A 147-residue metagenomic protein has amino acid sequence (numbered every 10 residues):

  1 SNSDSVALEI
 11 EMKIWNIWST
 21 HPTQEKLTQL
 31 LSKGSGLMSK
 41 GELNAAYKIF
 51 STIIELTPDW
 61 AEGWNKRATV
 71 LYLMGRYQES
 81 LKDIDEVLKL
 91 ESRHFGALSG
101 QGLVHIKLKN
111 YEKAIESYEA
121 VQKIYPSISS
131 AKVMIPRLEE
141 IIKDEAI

Functional and structural regions predicted by a protein language model:
S1-E25: Long, contiguous interaction/recruitment modules in multidomain scaffold/adaptor proteins
S1-N2, W15-W18, I54, L88 (+2 more regions): A conserved position within tetratricopeptide repeats
S1-S3, I106-E140: TPR/TPR-like (Sel1-like) alpha-helical repeat modules
D4-A7, L43, Y77, Y111: TPR-repeat structural position
M12-W15, S51, D85, E119: Alpha-solenoid helical repeat scaffolds
T20, S39, L73-M74, K107-L108 (+1 more regions): Register position in tetratricopeptide repeats
Q24-G96: Alpha-helical adaptor scaffolds
